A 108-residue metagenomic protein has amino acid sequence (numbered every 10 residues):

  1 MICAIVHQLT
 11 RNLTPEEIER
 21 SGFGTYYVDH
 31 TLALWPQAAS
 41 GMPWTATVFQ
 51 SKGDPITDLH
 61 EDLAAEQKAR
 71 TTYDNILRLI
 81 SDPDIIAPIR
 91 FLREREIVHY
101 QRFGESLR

Functional and structural regions predicted by a protein language model:
M1-R108: Non-heme di-metal
